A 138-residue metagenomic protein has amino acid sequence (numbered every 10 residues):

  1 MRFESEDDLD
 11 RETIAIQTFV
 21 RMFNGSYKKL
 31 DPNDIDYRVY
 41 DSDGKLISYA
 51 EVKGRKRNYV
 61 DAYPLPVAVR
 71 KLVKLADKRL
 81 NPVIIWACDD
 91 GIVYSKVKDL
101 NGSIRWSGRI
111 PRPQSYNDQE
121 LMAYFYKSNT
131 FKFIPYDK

Functional and structural regions predicted by a protein language model:
M1-D31: Acidic-basic catalytic patches of nuclease active cores, encompassing PD-(D/E)XK and other metal-cofactor nuclease
R2-E6, K53-D99: Catalytic cores of nucleic-acid endonucleases
F3, R21, Y40, A76 (+1 more regions): Non-catalytic C-terminal interaction segments of nucleic acid-processing enzymes
D31-I35, D90-I92: Short acidic/glycine-enriched loop/turn segments that link adjacent beta-strands
P32-D34, K45-Y49, D77-L80: Short connector loops at helix/strand junctions that flank enzyme active sites, especially segments positioning acidic
I35-Y37, V83-I84: Residue-level detector of beta-strand structural context in well-folded domains
Y37-K56: Conserved catalytic cores of phosphodiester-cleaving nucleases, focusing on short active-site segments
